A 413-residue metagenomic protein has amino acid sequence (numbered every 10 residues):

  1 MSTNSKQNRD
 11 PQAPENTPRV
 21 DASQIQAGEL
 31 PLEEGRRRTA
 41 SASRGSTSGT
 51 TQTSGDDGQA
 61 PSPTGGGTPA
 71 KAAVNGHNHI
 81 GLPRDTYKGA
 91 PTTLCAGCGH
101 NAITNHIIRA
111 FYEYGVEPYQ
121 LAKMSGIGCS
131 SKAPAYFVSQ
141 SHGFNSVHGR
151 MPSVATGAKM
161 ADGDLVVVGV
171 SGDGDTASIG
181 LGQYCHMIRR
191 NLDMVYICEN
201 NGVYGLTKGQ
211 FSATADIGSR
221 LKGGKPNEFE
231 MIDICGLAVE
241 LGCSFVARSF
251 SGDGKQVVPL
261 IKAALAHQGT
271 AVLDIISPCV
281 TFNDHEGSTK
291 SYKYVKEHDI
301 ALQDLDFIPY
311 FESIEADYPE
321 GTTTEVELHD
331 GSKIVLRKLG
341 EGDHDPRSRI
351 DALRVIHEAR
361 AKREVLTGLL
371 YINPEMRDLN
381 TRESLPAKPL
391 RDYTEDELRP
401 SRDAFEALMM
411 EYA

Functional and structural regions predicted by a protein language model:
S2-I80, T281-A413: Flexible, low-complexity linker and terminal segments
S48, S54, P61, T156 (+4 more regions): Residues forming the flavin
V74, R84-C95, G99-V147: Active-site diphosphate/adenylate-binding microenvironment
A90, E117-L121, Q140-H142, A161-V167 (+5 more regions): Short coil/turn connectors at secondary-structure junctions
N105-A110, I179-Y184, V257-V258, D351-I356: Short alpha-helical segments and helix-capping/turn motifs at coil-helix boundaries
I127-G205, Q256-V258: Thiamine diphosphate
S178-I179, Q183-M194, E199, V203-P346: Glycine-rich ThDP/TPP pyrophosphate-binding loop and its adjacent helix/strand module within ThDP-dependent enzymes
